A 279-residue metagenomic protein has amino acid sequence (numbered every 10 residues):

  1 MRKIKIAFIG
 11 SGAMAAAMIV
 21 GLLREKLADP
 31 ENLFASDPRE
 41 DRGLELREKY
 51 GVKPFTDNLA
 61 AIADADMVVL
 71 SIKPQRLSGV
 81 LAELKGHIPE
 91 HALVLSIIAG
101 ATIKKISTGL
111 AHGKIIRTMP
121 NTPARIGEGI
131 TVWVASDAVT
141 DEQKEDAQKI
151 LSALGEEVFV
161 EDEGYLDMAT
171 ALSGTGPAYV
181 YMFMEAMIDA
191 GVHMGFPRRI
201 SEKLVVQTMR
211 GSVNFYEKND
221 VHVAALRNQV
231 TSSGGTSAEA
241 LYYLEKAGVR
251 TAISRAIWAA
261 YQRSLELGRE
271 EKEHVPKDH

Functional and structural regions predicted by a protein language model:
M1-T56, A60-A63, G129, V192-H193: NAD(P)+-binding Rossmann beta1-loop-alpha1 motif at the extreme N-terminus of oxidoreductases
R2, V206-H279: NAD(P)-dependent Rossmann-like dehydrogenase/reductase catalytic/cofactor-binding core
E40, K49-Y50, N58-W133, D137: Rossmann-like NAD(P)(H) cofactor-binding subdomain of soluble oxidoreductases
G109-K114, I130-M168, Y181-K218: Internal alpha-helical scaffold of NAD(P)-dependent oxidoreductase catalytic cores
I115, L166-A171, V223-N228: Short pre-catalytic strand/loop immediately N-terminal to key active-site residues, enriched for Gly-Thr
I150, E156, M168-A171, Q229 (+1 more regions): Residue-level recognition of specific faces of alpha-helices
